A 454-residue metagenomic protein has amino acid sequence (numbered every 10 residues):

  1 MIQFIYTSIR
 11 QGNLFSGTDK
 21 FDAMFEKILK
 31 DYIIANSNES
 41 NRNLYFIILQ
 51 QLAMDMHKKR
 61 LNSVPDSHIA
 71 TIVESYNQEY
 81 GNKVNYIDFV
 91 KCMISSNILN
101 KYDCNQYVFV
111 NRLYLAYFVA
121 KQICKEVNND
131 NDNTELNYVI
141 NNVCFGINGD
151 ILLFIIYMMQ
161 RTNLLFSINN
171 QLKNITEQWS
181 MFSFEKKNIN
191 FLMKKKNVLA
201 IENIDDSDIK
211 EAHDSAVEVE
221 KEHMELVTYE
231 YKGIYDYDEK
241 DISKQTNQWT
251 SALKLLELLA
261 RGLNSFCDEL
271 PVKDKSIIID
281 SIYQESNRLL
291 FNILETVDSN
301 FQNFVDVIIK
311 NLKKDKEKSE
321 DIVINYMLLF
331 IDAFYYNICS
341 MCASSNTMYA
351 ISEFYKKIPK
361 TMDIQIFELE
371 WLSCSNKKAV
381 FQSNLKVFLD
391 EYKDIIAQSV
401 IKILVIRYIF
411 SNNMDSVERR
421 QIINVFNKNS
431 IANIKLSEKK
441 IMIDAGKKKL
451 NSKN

Functional and structural regions predicted by a protein language model:
M1-E126, N141-G146: Extended hydrophobic
V127-N454: Extended amphipathic alpha-helical scaffold segments
